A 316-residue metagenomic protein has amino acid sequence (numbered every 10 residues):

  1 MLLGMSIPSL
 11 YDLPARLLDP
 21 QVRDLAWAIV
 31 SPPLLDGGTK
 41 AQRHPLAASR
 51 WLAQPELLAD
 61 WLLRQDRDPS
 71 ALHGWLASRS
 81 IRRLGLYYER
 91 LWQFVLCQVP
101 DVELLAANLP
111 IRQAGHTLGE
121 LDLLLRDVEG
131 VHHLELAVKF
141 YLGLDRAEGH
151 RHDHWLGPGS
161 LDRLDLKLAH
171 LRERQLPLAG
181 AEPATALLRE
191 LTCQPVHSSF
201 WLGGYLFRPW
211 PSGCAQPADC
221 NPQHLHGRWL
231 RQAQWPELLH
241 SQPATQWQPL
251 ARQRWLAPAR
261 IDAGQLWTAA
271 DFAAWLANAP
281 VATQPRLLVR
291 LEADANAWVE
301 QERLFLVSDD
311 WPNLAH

Functional and structural regions predicted by a protein language model:
M1-H316: Intrinsically disordered, low-complexity Ser/Thr/Pro/Gly-rich regulatory segments
